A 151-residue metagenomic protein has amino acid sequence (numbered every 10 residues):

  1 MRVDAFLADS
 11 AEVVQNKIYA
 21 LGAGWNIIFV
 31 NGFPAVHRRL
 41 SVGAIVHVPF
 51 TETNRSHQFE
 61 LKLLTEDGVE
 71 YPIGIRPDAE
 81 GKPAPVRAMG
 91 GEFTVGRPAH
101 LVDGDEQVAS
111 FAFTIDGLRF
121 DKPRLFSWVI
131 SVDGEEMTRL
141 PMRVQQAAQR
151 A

Functional and structural regions predicted by a protein language model:
R2-R119, V129-V132, E136-A151: Contiguous segments within soluble domain cores/interaction surfaces
D121-P123: Short solvent-exposed loop/turn micro-motifs enriched in small/polar/acidic residues
L125-S127: Short, conserved beta-strand segments of beta-strand-rich sandwich/propeller modules, principally
